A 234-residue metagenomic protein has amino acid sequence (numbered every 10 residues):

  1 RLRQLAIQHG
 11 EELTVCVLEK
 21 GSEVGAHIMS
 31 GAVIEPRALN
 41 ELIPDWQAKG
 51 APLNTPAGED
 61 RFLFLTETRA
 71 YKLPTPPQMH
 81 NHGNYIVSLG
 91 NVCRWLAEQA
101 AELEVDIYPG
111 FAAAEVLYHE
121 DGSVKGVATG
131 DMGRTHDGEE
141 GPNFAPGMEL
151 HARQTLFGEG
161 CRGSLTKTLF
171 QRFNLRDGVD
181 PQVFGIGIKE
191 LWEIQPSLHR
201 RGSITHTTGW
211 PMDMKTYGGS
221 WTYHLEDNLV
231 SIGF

Functional and structural regions predicted by a protein language model:
R1: Glycine-rich adenosine-cofactor-binding loop
Q4, Q8-E12, C16, K20 (+3 more regions): Predominantly flavin-linked oxidoreductase catalytic cores and closely associated redox partners
L5, E11-T68, L165: N-terminal FAD cofactor-binding segment of flavoenzymes
G25-H27, G83, D137: A generic structural signal for short coil/turn motifs at secondary-structure boundaries
M29, P76, K167-F170: Short amphipathic alpha-helical segments
V33, I86, E149: Short aromatic/basic micro-patch
A70-L89, E98, G126-A128: Helix-loop-beta segment of a Rossmann-like dinucleotide-binding subdomain
